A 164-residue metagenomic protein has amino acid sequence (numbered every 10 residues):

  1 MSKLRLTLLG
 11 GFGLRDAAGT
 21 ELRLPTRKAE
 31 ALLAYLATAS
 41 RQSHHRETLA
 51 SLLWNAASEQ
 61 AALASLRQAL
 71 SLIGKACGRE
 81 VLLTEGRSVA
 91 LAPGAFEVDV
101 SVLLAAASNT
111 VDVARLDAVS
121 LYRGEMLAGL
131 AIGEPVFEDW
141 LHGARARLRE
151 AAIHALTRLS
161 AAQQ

Functional and structural regions predicted by a protein language model:
M1-T7: Generic start-of-chain signal for non-secretory N-termini
S2, E21-R23, R27-A29, Y35-R41 (+3 more regions): Intrinsically disordered, charged and Pro/Gly-enriched terminal/linker segments that flank large helical-solenoid
L8-E21: Short, Lys/Arg-enriched N-terminal segment that forms or immediately precedes the first helix of a structured domain
S43-L52: Short acidic, hydrophobic short linear motifs in intrinsically disordered regions
L49, I73, A118: Residue-level signal for inorganic ion chemistry
R67-L70, G74-G78: C-terminal flanking helix
